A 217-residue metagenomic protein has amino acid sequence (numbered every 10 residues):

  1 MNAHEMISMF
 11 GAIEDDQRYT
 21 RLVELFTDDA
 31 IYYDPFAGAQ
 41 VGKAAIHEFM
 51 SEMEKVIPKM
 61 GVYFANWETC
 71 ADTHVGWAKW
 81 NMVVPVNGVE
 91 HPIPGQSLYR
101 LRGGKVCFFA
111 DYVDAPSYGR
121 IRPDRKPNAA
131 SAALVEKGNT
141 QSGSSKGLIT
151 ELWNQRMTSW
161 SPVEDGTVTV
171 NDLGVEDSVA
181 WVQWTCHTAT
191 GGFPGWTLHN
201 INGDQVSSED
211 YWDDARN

Functional and structural regions predicted by a protein language model:
M1-N217: C-terminal and inter-domain tail/linker signature
